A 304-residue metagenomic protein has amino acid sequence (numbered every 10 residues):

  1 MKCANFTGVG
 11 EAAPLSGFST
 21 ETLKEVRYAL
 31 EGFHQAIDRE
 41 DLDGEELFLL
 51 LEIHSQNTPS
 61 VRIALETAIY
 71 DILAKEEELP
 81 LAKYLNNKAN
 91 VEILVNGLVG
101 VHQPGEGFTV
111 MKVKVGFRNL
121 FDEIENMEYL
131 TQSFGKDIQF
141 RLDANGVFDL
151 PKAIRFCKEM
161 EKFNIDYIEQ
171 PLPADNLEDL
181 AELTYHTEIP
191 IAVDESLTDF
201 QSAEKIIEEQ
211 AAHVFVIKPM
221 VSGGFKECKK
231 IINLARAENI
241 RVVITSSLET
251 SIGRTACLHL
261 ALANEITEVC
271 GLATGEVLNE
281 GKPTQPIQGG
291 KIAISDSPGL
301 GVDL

Functional and structural regions predicted by a protein language model:
K2, E45, L49, I53 (+3 more regions): N-terminal amphipathic alpha-helix/helix-capping segment at the start of soluble metabolic enzymes
K2, T7-E76: Metal- or metallocofactor-binding catalytic centers and their adjacent structured scaffolds across diverse enzyme
N5, L65, E78, M111 (+7 more regions): Conserved, mostly hydrophobic/aromatic
L15, L98-G100, K114-R118, D143-D149 (+5 more regions): Active-site beta-loop-alpha junctions enriched in small/polar residues
R27, E31-H34, E66-D71, E128-T131 (+4 more regions): Predominant activation on well-ordered alpha-helical scaffold segments within soluble catalytic domains
K83-T187: Metal-dependent enolase-superfamily TIM-barrel catalytic cores that perform enediolate-based chemistry
D175-L272: Catalytic alpha/beta core domains of metabolic enzymes, predominantly
S247-L304: Flexible C-terminal active-site loop/helix
